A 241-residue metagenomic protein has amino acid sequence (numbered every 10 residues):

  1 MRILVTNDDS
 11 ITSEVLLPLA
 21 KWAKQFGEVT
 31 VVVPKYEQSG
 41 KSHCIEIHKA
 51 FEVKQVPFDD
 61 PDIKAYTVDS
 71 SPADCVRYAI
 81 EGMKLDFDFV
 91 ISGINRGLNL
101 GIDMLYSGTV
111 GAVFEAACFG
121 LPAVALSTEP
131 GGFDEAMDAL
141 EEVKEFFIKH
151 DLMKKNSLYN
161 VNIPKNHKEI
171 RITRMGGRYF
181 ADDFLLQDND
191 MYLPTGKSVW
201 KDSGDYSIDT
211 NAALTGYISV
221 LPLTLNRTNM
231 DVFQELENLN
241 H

Functional and structural regions predicted by a protein language model:
I3, S13-D86: A cross-family phosphate/adenosyl-ligand binding-site feature
T6, V32-P34, S92-N95, L126-S127 (+2 more regions): Short beta-strand segments
D9: Active-site metal-binding loops of divalent metal-dependent hydrolases
A79-K84, V113-P122: Alpha-helix C-terminal capping segments
L98-S107: Glycine/threonine-rich flexible loop motifs
A117-M137: Glycine-rich phosphate/pyrophosphate-binding loops and their adjacent beta-strand/loop elements at enzyme active sites
M137-H241: Electrostatically charged, flexible surface regions
